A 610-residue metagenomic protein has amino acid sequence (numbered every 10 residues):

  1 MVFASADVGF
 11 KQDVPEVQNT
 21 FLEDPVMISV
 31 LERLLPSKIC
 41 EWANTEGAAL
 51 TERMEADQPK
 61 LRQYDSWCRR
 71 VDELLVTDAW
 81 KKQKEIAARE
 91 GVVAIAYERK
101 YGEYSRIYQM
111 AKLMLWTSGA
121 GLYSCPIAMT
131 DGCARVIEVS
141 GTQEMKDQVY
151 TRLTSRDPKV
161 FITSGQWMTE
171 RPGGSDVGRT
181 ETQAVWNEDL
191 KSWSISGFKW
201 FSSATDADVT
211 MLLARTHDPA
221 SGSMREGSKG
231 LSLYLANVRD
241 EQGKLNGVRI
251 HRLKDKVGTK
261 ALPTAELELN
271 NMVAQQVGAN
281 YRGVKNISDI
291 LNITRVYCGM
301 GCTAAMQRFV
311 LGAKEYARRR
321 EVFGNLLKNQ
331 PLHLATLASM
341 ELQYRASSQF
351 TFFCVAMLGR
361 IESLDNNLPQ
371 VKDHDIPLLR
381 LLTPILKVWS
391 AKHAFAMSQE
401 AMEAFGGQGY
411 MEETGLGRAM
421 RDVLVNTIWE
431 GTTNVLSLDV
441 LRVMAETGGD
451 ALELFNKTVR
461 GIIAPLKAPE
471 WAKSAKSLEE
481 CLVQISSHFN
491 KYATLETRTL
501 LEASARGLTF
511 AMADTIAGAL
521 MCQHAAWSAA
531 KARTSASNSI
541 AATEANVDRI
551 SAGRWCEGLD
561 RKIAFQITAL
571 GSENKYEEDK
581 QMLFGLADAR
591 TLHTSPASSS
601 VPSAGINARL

Functional and structural regions predicted by a protein language model:
M1-G102, L592-R609: Extended, charge-enriched "interface" segments that sit outside catalytic cores
E41, T259, H374-T458, G553-I606: Alpha-helix capping/hinge segments and adjacent helical runs
D65-V160, S203-T205, S348, W429 (+2 more regions): Internal helix-loop-helix
M145, V149, I162-Q166, G178-T180 (+10 more regions): Extended, hydrophobic alpha-helical segments in both membrane/secreted and soluble proteins
S192, S196-L245: A short core secondary-structure module
R239-G247, H251, K256, P263-T294 (+5 more regions): A glycine-rich, basic-preceded beta-loop-alpha segment at the flavin cofactor/substrate interface of flavin-utilizing
R345-K387, F489-A503, C522-S535: C-terminal helix-coil-helix/basic helical segment that borders enzyme active sites and/or dimer interfaces and provides
I462-L610: C-terminal amphipathic alpha-helical interaction region
